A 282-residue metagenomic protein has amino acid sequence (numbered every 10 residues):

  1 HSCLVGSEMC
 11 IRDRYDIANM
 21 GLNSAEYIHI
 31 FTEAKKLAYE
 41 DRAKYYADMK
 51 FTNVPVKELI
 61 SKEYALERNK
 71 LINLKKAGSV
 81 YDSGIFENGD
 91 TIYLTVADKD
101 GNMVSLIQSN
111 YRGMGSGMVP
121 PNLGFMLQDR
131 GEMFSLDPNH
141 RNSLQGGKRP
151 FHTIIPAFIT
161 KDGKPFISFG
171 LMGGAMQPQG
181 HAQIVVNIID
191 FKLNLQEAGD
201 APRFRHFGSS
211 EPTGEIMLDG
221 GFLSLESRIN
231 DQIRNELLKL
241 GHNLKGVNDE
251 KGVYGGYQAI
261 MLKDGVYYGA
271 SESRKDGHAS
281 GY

Functional and structural regions predicted by a protein language model:
H1-G6, I11: Single conserved hydrophobic/aromatic residue that forms the stacking wall/gate of nucleotide- or nucleobase-binding
S7, G89-L94, M103, N122 (+2 more regions): Short glycine-rich loop/turn motifs
Y15-N110, N122-L123, R130: Internal maturation/activation junctions in enzymes
N73-D82, S135-L144, L240-L244: Short Pro/Gly-enriched beta-strand edge/turn motifs at strand-loop
S83-E87, Q145-F151, N248-G252: Short Gly/Pro-enriched turn/cap motifs at secondary-structure boundaries
D100, K148, H181, D190-K251: Extended C-terminal subregions enriched in glycine
N102-I167, Q177-P178, Q183, N187 (+2 more regions): Active-site rim segments in enzyme catalytic domains, especially the processed small/beta chain of N-terminal
